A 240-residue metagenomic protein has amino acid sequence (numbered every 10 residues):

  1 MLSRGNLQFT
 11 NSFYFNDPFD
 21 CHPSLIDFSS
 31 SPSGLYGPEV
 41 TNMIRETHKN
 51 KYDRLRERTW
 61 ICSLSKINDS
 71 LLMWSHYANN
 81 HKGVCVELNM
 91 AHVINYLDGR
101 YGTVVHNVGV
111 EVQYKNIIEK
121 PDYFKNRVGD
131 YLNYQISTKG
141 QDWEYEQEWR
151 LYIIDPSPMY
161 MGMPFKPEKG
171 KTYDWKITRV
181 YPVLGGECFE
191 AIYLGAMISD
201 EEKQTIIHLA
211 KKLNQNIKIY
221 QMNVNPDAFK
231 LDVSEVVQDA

Functional and structural regions predicted by a protein language model:
M1-A240: Partner-binding and oligomerization surfaces adjacent to conserved cores of proteins that assemble macromolecular
